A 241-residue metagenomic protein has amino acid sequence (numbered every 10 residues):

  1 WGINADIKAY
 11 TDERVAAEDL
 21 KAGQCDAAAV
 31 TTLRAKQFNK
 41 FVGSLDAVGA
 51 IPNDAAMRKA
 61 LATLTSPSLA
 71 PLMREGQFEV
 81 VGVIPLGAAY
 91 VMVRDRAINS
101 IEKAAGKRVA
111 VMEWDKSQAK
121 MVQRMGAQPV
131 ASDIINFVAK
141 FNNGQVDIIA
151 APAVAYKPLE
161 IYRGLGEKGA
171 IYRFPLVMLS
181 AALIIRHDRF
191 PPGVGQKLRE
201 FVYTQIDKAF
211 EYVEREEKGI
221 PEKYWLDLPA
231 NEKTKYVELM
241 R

Functional and structural regions predicted by a protein language model:
W1-A29: N-terminal (or domain-start) structured segment
I3, G126-A127: Short phosphate-binding/catalytic loops that engage adenosine nucleotides
I7-E18, E113-S117, Q128-N143: Short helix-initiation/N-cap motifs at beta->coil->alpha
E18-K21, T31-R124, I161, P175-R241: Contiguous mixed-secondary-structure segments that line small-molecule binding/active-site clefts of soluble domains
L20-V30, R108, A127-Q128, N143-A151: Alpha-to-beta junction loops
T32-F41, V138-N143, I148-K168: A ligand-binding cleft/hinge motif common to bilobed small-molecule-binding domains
W114, I134-I135, P152-A155, R186-D188: Histidine- and/or cysteine-centered catalytic micro-motif in compact active-site loops
K168-F174: Active-site-adjacent helix/loop segment of glycosyltransferases that harbors family-specific signature motifs
